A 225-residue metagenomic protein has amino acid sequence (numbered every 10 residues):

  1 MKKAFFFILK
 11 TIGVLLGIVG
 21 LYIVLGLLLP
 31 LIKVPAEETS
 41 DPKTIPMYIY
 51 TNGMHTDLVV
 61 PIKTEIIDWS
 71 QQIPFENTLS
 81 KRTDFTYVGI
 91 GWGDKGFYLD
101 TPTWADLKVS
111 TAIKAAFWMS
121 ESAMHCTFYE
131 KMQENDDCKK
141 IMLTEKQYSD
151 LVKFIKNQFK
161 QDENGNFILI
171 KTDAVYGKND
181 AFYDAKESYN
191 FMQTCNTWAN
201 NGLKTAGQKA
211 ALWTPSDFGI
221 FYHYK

Functional and structural regions predicted by a protein language model:
K2-I12, V34-K43, T64-R82: N-terminal short leaders/motifs
K2-L31, P35, N157-K225: Activation targets extended, charge/polar-rich intrinsically disordered C-terminal tails
L28-M47, N52: Alpha-helical transmembrane signal-anchor/signal-peptide segments
I49-M142: Glycine-rich catalytic cores of cysteine/serine-nucleophile enzymes that process amide/ester linkages in cell-envelope
W104-A112, S149-K160, Y176-D180: Short, mixed-charge, low-aromatic patches
F117, I141-Y148, A185-N196: Solvent-exposed, acidic/flexible segments
K131-G165: Charged, low-complexity intrinsically disordered tails and linkers
